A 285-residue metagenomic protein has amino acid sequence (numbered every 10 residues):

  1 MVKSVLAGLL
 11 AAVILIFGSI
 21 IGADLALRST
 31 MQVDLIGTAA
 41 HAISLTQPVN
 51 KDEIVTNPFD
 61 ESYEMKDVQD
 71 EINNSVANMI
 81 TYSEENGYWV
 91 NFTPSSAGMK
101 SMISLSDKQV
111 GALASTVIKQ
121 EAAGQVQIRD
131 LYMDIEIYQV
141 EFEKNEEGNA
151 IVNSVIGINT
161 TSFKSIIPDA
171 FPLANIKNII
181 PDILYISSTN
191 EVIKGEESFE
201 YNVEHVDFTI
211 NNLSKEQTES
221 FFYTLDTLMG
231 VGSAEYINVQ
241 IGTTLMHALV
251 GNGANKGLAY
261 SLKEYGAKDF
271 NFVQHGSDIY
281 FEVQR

Functional and structural regions predicted by a protein language model:
M1-R285: Extracellular/lumenal and peripheral-membrane lipid-interaction modules
